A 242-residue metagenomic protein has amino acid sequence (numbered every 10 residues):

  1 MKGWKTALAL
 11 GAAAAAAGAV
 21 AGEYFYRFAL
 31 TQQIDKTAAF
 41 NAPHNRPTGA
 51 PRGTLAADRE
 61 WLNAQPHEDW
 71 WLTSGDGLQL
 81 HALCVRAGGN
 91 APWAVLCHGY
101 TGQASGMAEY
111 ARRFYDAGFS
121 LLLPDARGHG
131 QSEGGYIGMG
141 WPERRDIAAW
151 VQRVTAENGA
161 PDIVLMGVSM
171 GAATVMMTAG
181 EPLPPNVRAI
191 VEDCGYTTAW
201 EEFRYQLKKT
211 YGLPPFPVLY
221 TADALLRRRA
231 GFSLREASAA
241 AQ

Functional and structural regions predicted by a protein language model:
A9-L72: An N-terminal hydrophobic leader/cap segment in hydrolases
G75-R86: A short loop-to-beta-strand scaffold at the N-terminal edge of the catalytic core in hydrolase folds
A91-G99: Short beta-strand element of the alpha/beta-hydrolase
Y100-R113: The serine-hydrolase catalytic nucleophile loop
G106, I137-N158: Alpha/beta-hydrolase active-site loop
A111-E133: Conserved alpha/beta-hydrolase
N158-S169: Alpha/beta-hydrolase fold nucleophile elbow
M177-A241: Hydrolase active-site cap/lid region
